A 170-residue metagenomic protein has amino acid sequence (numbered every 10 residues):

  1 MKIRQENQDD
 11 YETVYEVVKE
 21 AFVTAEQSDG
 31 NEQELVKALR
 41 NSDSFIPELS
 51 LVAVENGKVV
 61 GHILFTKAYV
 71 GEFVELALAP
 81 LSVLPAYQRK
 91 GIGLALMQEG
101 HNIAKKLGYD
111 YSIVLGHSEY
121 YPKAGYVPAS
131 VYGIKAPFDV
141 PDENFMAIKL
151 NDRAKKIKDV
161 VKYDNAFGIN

Functional and structural regions predicted by a protein language model:
K2-V14: A short beta-loop-alpha structural element at the N-terminal edge of CoA-dependent acyl/N-acetyltransferase catalytic
Y15-F22, E26-L64: Active-site rim helix/loop that mediates acceptor-substrate recognition in acyltransferases
A21, I103, Y120: Short alpha-helical functional segments enriched in proximate histidine and acidic residues
N56-G57, A86, K149-A154: Short loop segments at secondary-structure junctions
A68-L78, Q88: A conserved beta-turn-beta hairpin within the catalytic core of GNAT-like acetyltransferases that forms part
L78, V83, R89-N102, I113-V114: Conserved acetyl-CoA-binding loop-helix of GNAT-fold acetyltransferases
K106-D110, L115-P141: Conserved active-site alpha-helix within GNAT-family acetyltransferase domains
K135-N170: C-terminal "cap" of GNAT-fold acetyltransferases
